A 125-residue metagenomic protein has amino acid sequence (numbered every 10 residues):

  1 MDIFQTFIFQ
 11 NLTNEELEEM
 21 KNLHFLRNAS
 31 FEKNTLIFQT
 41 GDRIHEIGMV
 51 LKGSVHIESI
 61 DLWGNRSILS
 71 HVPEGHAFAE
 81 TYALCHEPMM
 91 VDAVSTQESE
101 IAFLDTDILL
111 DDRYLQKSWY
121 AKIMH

Functional and structural regions predicted by a protein language model:
M1-K33, A77-F78, Y82-E87: Cyclic nucleotide-binding regulatory module and flanking cytosolic helices
L23-H24, D42-I44: Short, small/polar residue-rich loop motifs at catalytic or cofactor-binding pockets
H24, L69-H125: Cyclic-nucleotide recognition modules
N34, H45-E58, W63, E74-G75: Glycine- and acidic-residue-biased ligand/ion/polar-headgroup-sensing regions
L36-D42: Short phosphate-coordinating micro-motif centered on Lys-Gly-acidic
Q39, I57-E58, E80: A generic structural signal for residues embedded in beta-strands
